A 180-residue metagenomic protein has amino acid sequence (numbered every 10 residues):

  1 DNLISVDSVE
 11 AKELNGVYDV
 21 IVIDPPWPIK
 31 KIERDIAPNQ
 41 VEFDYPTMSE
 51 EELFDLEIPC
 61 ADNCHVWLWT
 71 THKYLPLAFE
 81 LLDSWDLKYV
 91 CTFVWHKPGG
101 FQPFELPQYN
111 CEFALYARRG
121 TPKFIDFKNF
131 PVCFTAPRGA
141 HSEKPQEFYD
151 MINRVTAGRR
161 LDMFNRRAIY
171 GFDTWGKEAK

Functional and structural regions predicted by a protein language model:
D1-K180: Class I S-adenosyl-L-methionine-dependent methyltransferase catalytic core
